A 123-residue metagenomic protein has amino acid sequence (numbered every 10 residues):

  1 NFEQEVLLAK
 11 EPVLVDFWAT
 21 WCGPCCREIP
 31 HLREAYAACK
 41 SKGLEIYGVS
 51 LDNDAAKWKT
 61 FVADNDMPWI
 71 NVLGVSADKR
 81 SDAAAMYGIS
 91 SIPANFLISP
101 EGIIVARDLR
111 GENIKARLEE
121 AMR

Functional and structural regions predicted by a protein language model:
N1-V13: A short beta-strand-turn-helix
F2, F17-W21, W69: Conserved hydrophobic/aromatic "anchor" residues that stabilize well-ordered secondary structure elements
L14-E34: Conserved redox-active cysteine motifs that mediate thiol-disulfide chemistry, especially di-cysteine Cys-X(1-2)-Cys
V15, Y47-V49, F96: Conserved hydrophobic packing residues within short motifs/helices of P-loop NTPase cores of ABC-family ATPases
W18, Y47, V72: Conserved Rossmann-like nucleotide-binding pocket used by diverse enzymes that bind dinucleotide cofactors
R27, M67, G74-A121: Thiol/disulfide oxidoreductase modules built on the thioredoxin-like
R27-N65, S76-A85: Structural microenvironment flanking redox-active thiols in thiol-disulfide oxidoreductases
